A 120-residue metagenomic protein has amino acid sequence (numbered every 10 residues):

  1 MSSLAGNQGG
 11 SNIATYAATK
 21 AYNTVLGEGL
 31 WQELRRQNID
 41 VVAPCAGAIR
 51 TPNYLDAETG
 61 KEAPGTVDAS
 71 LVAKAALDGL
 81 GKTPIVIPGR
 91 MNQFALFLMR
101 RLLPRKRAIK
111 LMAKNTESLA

Functional and structural regions predicted by a protein language model:
S3: Residue(s) in the substrate-gating loop at a strand-loop-helix junction that position the organic substrate next
Q8, G29-V41: Active-site-adjacent segment of SDR/Rossmann-fold oxidoreductases
G10-A14: Active-site loop immediately N-terminal to the catalytic Tyr-X3-Lys motif of short-chain dehydrogenase/reductase
T19: Active-site helix of classical SDR
Q37, A46-D56, G60-K61: Short, flexible catalytic-loop segment of classical short-chain dehydrogenase/reductase
A43, T59-F97: C-terminal helical subdomain
G47, I85-I87, L102-M112: Cys/His-rich compact domains and repeats that use clustered cysteines and histidines to build disulfide
K110-A120: Short linear elements at protein peripheries
